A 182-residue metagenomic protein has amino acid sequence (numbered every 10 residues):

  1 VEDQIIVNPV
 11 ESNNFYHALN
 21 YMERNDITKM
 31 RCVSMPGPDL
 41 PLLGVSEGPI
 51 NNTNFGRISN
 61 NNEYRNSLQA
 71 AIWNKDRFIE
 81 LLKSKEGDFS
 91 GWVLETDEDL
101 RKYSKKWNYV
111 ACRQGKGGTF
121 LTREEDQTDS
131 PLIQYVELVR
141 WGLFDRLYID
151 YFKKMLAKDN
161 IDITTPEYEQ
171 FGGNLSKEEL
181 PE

Functional and structural regions predicted by a protein language model:
D3-I5: The conserved acidic donor/metal-binding loop of glycosyltransferases
N8-P38: Conserved donor-nucleotide/metal-binding helix-loop-beta segment in metal-dependent transferases, i.e., the alpha-helix
P9, T122-R123, P166: Eukaryotic low-complexity, mixed-charge intrinsically disordered interaction/regulatory segments enriched in acidic
E23-D26, N52-T53, R101-K102, I149 (+3 more regions): Catalytic phosphate/metal-binding cores of nucleic-acid and nucleotide-processing enzymes, i.e., regions that mediate
K29-P38, S104-K116, T165-G172: Short glycine-rich, low-complexity/disordered patches
P41-L42: Beta-rich ligand-recognition domains in immune and ubiquitin systems
S46-E63: Short, flexible, basic/aromatic active-site loop/helix in glycosyltransferases
E63-L147: Catalytic core and acceptor-binding pocket of nucleotide-sugar-dependent glycosyltransferases
